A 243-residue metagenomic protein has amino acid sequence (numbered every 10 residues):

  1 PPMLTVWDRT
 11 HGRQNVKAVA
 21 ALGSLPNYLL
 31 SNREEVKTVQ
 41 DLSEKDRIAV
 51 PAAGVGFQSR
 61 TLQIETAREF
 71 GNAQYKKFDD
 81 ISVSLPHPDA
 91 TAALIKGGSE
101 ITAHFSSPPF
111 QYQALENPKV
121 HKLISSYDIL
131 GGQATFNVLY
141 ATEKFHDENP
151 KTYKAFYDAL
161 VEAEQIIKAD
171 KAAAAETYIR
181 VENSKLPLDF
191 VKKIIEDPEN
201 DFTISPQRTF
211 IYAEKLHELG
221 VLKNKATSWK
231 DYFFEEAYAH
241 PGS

Functional and structural regions predicted by a protein language model:
P1-Y75, D80-S84, T102-P108, G132-Q133: Short, glycine-/small- and polar/acidic-enriched structural segments that line small-molecule recognition paths
P2, P88-I179: Pocket-lining segment of extracytoplasmic ligand-binding domains
Q14, E34, D46, G98-S99 (+3 more regions): Structural motif
E34-R47, E148, E218, K223-S228: Immediate post-signal peptide segment of exported/extracytoplasmic ligand-binding proteins
D147-K223: Secondary-structure end/capping motifs
E214-S243: Conserved C-terminal helix/tail region of periplasmic/extracytoplasmic solute-binding proteins
